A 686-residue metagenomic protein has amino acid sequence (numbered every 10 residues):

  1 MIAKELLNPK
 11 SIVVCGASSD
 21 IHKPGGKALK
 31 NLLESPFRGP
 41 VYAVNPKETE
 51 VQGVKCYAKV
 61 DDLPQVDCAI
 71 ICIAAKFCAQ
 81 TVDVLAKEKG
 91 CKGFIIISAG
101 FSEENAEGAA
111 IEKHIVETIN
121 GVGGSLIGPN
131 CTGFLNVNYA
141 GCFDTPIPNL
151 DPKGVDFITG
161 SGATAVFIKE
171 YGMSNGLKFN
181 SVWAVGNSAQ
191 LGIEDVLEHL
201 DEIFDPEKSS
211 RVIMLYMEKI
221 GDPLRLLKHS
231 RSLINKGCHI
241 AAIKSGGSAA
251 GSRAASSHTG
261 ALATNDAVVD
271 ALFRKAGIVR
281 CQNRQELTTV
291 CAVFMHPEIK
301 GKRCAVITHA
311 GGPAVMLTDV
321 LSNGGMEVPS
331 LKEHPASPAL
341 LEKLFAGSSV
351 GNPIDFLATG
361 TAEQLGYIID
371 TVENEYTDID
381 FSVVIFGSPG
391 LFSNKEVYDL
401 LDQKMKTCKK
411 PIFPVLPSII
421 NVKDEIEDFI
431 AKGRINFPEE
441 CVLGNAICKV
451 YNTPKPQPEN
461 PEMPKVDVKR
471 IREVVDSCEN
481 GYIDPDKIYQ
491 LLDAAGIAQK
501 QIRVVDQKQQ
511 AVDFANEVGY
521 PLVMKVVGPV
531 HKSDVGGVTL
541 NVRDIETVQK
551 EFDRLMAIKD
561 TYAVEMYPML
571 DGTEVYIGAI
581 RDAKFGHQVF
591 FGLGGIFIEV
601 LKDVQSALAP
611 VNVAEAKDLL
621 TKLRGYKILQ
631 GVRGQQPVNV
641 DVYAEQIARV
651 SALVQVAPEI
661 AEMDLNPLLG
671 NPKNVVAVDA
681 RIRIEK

Functional and structural regions predicted by a protein language model:
S18-K23, K30-V51, W183-V185: NAD(P)-binding Rossmann-fold cofactor-contacting core
V60-D62, K76-G100, V397-D399: Rossmann-fold NAD(P) dinucleotide-binding segment
G100-G123: Rossmann-fold NAD(P)-binding glycine/threonine-rich loop
I147-P206, K300-I379, I385-S388: Short glycine-cluster motifs
S209-S210, K487-I502, E517-M524, D534-Y576 (+2 more regions): Conserved ATP-binding module of the ATP-grasp superfamily
A263-T264, R280, K395, K406-I412 (+5 more regions): ATP-dependent carboxylate activation and anion-phosphoryl transfer catalytic cores that bind Mg-ATP to form
G277-N283, P438, R472-L522, V526-V527: A conserved helix-loop-beta module that forms one wall/lid of the active-site cleft in ATP-utilizing catalytic domains
I299-V320, R503-V523, N541, E546-V611 (+2 more regions): Phosphate-binding site of ATP-dependent enzymes
